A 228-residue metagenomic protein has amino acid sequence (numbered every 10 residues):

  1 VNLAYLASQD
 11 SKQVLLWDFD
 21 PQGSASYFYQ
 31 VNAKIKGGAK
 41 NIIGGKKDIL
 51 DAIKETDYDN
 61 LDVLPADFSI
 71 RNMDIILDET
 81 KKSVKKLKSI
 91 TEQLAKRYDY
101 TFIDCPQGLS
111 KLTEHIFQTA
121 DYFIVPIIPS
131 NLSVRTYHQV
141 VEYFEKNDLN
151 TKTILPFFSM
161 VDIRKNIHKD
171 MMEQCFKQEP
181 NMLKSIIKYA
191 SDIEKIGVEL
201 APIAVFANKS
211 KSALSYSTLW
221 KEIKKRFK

Functional and structural regions predicted by a protein language model:
V1-K228: P-loop NTP-binding core
